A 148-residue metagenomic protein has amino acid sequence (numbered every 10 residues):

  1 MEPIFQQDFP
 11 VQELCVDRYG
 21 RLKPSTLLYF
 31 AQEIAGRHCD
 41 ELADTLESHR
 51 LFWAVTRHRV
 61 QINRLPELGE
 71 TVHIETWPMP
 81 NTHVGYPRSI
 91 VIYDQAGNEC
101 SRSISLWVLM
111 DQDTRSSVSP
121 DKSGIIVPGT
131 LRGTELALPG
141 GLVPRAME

Functional and structural regions predicted by a protein language model:
M1-V55, R102-I104, M110-E148: Hot-dog-fold acyl-thioester-processing enzymes
H38-G85: Hydrophobic beta-strand-centered segment that forms part of the acyl-chain substrate-binding groove
I74-S117: Hydrophobic alpha-helical segments and helix pairs
